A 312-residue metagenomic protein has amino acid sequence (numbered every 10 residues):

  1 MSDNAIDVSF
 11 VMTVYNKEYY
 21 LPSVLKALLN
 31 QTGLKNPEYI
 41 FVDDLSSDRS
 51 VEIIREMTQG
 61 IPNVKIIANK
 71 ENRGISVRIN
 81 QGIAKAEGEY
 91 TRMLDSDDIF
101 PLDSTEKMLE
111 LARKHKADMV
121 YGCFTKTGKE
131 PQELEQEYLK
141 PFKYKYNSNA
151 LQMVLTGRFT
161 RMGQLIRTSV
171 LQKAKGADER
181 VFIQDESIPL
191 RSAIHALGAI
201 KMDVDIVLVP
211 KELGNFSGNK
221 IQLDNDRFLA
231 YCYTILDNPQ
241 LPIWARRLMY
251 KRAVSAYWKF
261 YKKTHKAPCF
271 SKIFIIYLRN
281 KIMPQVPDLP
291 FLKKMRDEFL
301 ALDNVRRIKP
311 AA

Functional and structural regions predicted by a protein language model:
K17-N30: Short, well-formed alpha-helical segments that are part of the catalytic scaffolds of diverse glycosyltransferases
D43-E52, E71, D95: A conserved acidic beta->alpha catalytic loop
N69-A86: Glycine-rich, basic loop-to-helix element that forms the pyrophosphate-binding segment of sugar-nucleotide handling
T91: Short aromatic/hydrophobic "clamp" motif used to bind/position activated sugar donors
T105-E135: Conserved donor NDP-sugar-binding/catalytic core segment of glycosyltransferases
Y144-Q222: Conserved nucleotide-sugar donor-binding catalytic segment
D205-E212, G218-R247, A267-N280: Catalytic core of nucleotide-sugar-dependent glycosyltransferases
K262-A312: Membrane-interface aromatic/basic loop that binds lipid-linked glycans or pyrophosphate carriers, typified by
